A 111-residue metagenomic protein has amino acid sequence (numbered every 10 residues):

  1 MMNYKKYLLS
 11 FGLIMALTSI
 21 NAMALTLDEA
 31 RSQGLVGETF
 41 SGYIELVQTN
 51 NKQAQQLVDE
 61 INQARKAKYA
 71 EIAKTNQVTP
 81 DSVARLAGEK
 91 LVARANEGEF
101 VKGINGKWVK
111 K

Functional and structural regions predicted by a protein language model:
M2-F11: Bacterial N-terminal signal peptides that target proteins for export
K5-K6, R31, R65: Basic side chains
Y7, E38, K68: Functionally constrained cores in energy, signaling, and assembly domains
L17-N21: N-terminal signal peptide c-region/cleavage motif recognized by signal peptidases
L25-Q56, E60, N76, P80-K111: Amphipathic, charged alpha-helical segments and their helix-to-coil junctions in extracytoplasmic/peripheral assemblies
L57-A73: Short, well-ordered alpha-helical segments
